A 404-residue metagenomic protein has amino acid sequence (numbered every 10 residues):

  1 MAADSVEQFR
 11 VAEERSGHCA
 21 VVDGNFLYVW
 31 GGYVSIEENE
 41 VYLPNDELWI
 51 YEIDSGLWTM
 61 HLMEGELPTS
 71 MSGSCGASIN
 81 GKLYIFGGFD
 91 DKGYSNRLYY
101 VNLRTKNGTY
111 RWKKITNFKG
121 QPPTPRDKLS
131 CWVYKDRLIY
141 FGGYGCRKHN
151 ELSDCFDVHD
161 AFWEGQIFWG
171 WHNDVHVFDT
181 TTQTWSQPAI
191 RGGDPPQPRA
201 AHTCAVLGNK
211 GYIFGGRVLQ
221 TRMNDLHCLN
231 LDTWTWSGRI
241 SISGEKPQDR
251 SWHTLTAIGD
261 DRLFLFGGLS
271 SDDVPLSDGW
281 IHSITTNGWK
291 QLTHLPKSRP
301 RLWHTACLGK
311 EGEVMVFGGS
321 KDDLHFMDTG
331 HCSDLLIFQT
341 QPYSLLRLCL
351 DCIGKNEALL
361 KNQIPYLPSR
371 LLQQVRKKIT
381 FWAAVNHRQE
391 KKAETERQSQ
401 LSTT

Functional and structural regions predicted by a protein language model:
M1-A12, S55-L62, K114-T116, A189: A short helix->beta-strand "capping" segment at the edge of beta-propeller domains
F9, D23-V41, M63, I79-D91 (+10 more regions): Glycine-centered tight turns/hairpins at beta-strand boundaries that repeat across beta-rich repeat domains
S16-A20, S70-G76, P125-C131, P198-C204 (+2 more regions): Beta-propeller and closely related beta-sheet repeat lectin domains
A20, V29, L48, G76 (+14 more regions): Hydrophobic strand positions within the blades of repeat-based beta-sheet folds
V34, G309-T404: Cullin-RING E3 adaptor/co-adaptor recruitment helices
L43-G56, N96-Y110, S153-Q183, N224-T235 (+2 more regions): Beta-propeller blade signature
G238-W252, T285-E311: Conserved blade-ending motifs and adjacent loop-strand segments that build the rim/top face of beta-propeller domains
K246-I284, T404: Loop/turn-rich, solvent-exposed surfaces of beta-rich toroidal or solenoidal domains
